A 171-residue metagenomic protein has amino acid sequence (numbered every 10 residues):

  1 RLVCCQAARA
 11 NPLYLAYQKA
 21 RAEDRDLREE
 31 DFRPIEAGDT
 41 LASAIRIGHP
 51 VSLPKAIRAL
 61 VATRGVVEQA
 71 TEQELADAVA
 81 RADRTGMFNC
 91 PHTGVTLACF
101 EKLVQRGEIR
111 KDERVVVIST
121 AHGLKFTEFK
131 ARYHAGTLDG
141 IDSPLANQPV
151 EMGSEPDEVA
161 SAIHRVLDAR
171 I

Functional and structural regions predicted by a protein language model:
R1-A7, V116-T120: Extended hydrophobic secondary-structure segments that form protein cores and membrane-embedded regions
V3-P91, Y133-I171: Active-site/ligand-binding loops adjacent to catalytic centers
E72-E128: Claisen-condensing/thiolase-fold acyl-transfer catalytic domains that form or cleave C-C bonds in fatty acid
